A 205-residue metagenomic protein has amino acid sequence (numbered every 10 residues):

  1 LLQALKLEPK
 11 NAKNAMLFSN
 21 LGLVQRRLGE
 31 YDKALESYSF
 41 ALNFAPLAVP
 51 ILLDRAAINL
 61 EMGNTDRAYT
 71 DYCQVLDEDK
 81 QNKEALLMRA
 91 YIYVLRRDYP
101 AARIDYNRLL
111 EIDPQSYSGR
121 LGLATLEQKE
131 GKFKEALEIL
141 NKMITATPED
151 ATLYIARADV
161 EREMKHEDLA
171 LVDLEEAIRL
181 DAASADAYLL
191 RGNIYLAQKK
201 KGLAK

Functional and structural regions predicted by a protein language model:
L7-K10, F44, E78, I112 (+2 more regions): Structural marker of alpha-solenoid helical repeat scaffolds
A12-M16, V49-P50, K83-E84, Y117-S118 (+2 more regions): Helix-start (N-cap) detector for alpha-helical repeat units in TPR-like alpha-solenoids, especially tetratricopeptide
R27, E61-M62, L95-R96, K129-E130 (+3 more regions): Register position in tetratricopeptide repeats
